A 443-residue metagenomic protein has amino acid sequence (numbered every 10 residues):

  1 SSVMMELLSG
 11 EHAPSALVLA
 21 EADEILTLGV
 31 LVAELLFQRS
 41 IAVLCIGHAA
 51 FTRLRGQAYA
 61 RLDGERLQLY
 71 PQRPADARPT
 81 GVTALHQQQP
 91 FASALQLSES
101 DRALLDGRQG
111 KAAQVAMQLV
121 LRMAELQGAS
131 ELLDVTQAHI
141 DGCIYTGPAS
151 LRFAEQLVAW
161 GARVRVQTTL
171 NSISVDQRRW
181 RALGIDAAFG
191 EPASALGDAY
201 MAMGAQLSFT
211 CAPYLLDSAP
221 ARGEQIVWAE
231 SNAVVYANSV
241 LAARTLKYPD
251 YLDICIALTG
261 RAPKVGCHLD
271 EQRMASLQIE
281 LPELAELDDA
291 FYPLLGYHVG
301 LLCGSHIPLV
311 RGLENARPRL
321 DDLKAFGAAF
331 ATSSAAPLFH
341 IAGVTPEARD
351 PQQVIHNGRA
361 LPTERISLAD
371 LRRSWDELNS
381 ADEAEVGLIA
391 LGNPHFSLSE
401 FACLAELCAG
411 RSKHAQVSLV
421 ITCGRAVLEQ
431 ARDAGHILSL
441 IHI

Functional and structural regions predicted by a protein language model:
S1-G64, S174, E400-A402, E406-S439: Feature captures the catalytic cores and cofactor-binding loops of soluble hydro-lyases/lyases that act on carboxylate
S15-A16, V30, Q57-A58, L67 (+4 more regions): Generic hydrophobic/packing signal
H48-L54, R66-L69, L215-L216, E347: A short acidic, often aromatic-flanked loop/helix-cap motif at beta-alpha or helix-coil junctions that lines enzyme
A58-G81, D253: Non-catalytic interface/targeting segments
D76-S439: Non-transmembrane, aqueous-exposed alpha-helical and coiled segments at domain scale
I441-I443: Conserved small/polar residues in nucleotide/adenosyl-binding loops
